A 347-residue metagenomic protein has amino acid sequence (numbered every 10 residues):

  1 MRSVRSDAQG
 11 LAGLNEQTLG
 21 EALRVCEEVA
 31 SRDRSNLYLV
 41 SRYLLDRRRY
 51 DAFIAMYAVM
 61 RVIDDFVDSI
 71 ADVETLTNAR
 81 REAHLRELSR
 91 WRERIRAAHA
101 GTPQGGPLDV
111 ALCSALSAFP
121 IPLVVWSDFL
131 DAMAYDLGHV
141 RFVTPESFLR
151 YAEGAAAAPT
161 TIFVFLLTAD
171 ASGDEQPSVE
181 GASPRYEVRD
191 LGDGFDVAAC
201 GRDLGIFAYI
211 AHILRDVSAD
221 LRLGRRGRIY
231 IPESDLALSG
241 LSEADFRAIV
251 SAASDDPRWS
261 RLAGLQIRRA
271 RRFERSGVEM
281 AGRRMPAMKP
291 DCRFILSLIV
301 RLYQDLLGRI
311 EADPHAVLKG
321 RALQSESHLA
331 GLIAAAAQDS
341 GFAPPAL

Functional and structural regions predicted by a protein language model:
M1-A208, S218-L347: Catalytic cores of Mg2+-dependent Asp-rich isoprenoid enzymes
